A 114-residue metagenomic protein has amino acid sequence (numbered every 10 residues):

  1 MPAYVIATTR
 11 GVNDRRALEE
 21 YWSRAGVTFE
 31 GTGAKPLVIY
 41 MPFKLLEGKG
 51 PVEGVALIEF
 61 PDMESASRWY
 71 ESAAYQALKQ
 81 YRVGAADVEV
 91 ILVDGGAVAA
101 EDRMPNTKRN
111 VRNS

Functional and structural regions predicted by a protein language model:
M1-G54, P61-R68, D94-S114: Short S/T/G/P-rich N-terminal loop/turn motif that feeds into the first structured element of a domain
D62-S65, Y75-Q80: Vicinal oxygen chelate
Y70-A73: A short, charged, amphipathic alpha-helix used as a generic interaction element across diverse proteins
L78-I91: C-terminal structural segments of small proteins and small subunits
